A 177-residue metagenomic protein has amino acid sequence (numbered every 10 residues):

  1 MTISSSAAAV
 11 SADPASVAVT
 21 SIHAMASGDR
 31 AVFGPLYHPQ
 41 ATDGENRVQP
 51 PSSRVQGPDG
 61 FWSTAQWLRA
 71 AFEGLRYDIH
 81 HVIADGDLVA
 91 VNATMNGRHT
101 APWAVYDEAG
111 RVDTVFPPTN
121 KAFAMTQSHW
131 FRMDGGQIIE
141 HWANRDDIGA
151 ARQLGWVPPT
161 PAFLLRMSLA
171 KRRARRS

Functional and structural regions predicted by a protein language model:
M1-S177: C-terminal and inter-domain tail/linker signature
